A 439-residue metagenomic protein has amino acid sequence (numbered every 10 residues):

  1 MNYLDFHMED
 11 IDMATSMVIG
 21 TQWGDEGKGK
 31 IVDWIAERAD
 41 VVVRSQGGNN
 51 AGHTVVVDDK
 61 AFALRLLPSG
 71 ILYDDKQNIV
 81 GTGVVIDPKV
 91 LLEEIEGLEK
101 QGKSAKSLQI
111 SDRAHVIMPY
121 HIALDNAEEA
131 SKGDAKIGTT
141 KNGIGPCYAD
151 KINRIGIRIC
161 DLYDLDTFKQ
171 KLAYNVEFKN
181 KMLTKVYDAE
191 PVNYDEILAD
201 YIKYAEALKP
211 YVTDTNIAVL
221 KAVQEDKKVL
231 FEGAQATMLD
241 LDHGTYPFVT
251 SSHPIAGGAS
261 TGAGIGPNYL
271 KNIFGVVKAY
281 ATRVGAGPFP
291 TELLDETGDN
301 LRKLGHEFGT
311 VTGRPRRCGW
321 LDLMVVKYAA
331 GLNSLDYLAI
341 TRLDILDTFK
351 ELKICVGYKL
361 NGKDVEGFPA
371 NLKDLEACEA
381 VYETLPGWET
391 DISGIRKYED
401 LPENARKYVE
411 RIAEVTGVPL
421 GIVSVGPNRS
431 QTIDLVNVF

Functional and structural regions predicted by a protein language model:
Y3-F6: Aromatic (phenylalanine/tyrosine) cluster motif
E9-F439: Non-transmembrane, aqueous-exposed alpha-helical and coiled segments at domain scale
